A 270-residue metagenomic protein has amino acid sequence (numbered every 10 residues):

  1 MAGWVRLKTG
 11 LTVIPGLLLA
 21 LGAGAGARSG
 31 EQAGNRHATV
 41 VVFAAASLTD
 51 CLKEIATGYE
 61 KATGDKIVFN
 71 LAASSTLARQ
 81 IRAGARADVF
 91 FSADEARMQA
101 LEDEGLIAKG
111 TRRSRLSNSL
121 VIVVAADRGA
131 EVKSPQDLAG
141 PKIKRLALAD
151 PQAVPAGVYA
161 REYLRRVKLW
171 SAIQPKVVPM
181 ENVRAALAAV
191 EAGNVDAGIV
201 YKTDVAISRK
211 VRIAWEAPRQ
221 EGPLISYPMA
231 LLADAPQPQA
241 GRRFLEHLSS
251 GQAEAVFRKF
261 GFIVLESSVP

Functional and structural regions predicted by a protein language model:
M1-R6: N-terminal secretory signal peptides that target proteins for export/translocation
K8-L11, A62: Intrinsically disordered/low-complexity terminal segments and short unstructured peptides
G10-G22: Bacterial N-terminal signal peptides
G22-A85, S92-E95, Q99-G105, T111-P270: Exported/periplasmic ABC-transporter solute-binding proteins
